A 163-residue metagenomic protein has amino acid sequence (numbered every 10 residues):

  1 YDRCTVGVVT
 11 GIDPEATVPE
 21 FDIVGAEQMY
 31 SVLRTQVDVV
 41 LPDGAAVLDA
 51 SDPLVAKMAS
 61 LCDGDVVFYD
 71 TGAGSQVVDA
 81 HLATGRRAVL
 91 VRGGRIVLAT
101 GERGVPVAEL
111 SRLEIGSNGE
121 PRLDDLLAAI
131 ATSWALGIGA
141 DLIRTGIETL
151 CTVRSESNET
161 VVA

Functional and structural regions predicted by a protein language model:
Y1-V77, L110, G116: Flexible active-site lid/hinge loop adjacent to a nucleotide/diphosphate and Mg2+-phosphate binding pocket
T10-I12, D49-S51, M58, Y69-G72 (+5 more regions): Fold-independent oxyanion-binding glycine-rich loops and adjacent beta-strand/coil segments at enzyme active sites
G64-V91, E120, G146-E148, N158-T160: Beta-strand->loop->alpha-helix junctions that form or flank phosphate-binding loops in nucleotide-handling enzymes
R86-L110, E156-T160: Acidic-glycine-rich active-site phosphate/pyrophosphate-binding loop
G116-L127: Short, conserved micro-motifs enriched in small and acidic residues
N118, S133-A163: Gly/charged, well-structured mid-domain segments that form the phosphate/adenylate-handling core of ATP-dependent
D125-A135: Short, small-residue alpha-helix embedded
